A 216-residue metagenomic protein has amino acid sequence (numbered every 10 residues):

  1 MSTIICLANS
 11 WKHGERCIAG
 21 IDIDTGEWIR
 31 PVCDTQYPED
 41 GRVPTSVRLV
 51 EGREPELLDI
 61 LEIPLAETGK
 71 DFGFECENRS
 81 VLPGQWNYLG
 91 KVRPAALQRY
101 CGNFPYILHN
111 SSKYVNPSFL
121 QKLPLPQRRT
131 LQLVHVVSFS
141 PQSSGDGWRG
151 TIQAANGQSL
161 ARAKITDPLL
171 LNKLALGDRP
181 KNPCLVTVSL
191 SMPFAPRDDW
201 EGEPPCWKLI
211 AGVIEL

Functional and structural regions predicted by a protein language model:
M1-D59, I63: N-terminal ordered "arm"
K12-R16, P141-R149: A short, compositionally biased
E56-D59, P64-T130, V134-V137, W148-K173 (+1 more regions): OB-fold/S1-family single-stranded nucleic acid-binding modules
